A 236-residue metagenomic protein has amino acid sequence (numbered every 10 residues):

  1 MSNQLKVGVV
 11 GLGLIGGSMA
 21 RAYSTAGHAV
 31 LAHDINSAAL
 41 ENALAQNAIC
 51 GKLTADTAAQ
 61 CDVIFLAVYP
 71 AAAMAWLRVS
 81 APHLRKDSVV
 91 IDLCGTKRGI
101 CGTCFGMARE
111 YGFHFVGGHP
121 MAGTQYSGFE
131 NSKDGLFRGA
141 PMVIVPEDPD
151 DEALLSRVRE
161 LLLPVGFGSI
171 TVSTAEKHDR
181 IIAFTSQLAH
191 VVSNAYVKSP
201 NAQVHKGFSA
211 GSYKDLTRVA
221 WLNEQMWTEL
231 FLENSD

Functional and structural regions predicted by a protein language model:
M1-A55, A59, V63: NAD(P)+-binding Rossmann beta1-loop-alpha1 motif at the extreme N-terminus of oxidoreductases
N3-K6, D87, G139: Phosphate-coordination loops involved in phosphoryl transfer and adenosine-cofactor binding
K6, A29, H114, P141 (+1 more regions): Residues at the starts of beta-strands that form the adenosine-phosphate
A38-A39, A72, K97-I100: Conserved short alpha-helix immediately C-terminal to the canonical SAM/SAH-binding motif I of Rossmann-like
D56-L84, S88-I91, G95: Rossmann-like NAD(P)-binding element
V79-E130: Rossmann-like NAD(P)(H) cofactor-binding subdomain of soluble oxidoreductases
D134-W221: Internal alpha-helical scaffold of NAD(P)-dependent oxidoreductase catalytic cores
W221-D236: NAD(P)-dependent Rossmann-like dehydrogenase/reductase catalytic/cofactor-binding core
